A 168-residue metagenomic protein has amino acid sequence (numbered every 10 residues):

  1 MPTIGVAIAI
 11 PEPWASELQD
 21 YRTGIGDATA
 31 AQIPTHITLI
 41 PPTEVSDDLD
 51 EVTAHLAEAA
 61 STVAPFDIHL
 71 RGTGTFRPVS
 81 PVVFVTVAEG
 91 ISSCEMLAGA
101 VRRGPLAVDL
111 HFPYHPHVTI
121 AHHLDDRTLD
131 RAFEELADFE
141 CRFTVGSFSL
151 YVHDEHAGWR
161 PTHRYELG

Functional and structural regions predicted by a protein language model:
M1-D67, G90-S147, R160-G168: Basic, often amphipathic N-terminal segments
T73: Conserved TIR/SEFIR loop-to-helix hotspot centered on a Trp-containing motif with a nearby acidic residue
P78-V79, E155: Short strand-connecting beta-turns/loops that link adjacent beta-strands
V79-S80, L129: A short, glycine/Asx- and small/polar-enriched loop/turn that sits immediately N-terminal to a beta-strand
S80-A88, F112: Charge-rich, low-complexity N-terminal segments
V87, H153, L167: Active-site donor-binding loop signature of nucleotide-sugar glycosyltransferases
G146-H156: Short beta-strand segments and strand-loop junctions that repeat across beta-rich extracellular domains
